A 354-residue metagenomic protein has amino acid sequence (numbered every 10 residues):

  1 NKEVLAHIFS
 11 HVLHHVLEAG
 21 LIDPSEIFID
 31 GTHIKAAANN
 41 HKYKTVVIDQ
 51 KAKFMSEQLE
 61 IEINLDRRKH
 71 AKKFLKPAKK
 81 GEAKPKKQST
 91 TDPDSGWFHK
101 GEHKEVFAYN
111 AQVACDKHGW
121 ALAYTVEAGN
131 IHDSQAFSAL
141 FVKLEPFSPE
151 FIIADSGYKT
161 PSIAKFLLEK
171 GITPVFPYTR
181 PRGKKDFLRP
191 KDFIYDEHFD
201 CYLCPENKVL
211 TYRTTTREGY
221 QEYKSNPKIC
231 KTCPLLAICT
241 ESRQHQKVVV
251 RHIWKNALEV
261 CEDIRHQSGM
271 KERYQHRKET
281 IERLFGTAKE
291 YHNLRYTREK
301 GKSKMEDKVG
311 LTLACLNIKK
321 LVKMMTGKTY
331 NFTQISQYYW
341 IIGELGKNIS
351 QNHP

Functional and structural regions predicted by a protein language model:
N1-P354: Anion-binding and metal-coordination hotspots
